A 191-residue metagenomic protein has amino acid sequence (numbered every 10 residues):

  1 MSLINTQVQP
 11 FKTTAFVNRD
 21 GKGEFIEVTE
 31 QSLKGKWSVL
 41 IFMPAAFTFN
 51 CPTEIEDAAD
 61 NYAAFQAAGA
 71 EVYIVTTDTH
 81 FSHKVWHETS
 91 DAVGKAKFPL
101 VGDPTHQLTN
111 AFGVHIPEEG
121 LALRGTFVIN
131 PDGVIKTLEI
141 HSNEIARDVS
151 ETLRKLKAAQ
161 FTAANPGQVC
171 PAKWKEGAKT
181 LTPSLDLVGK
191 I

Functional and structural regions predicted by a protein language model:
M1-I191: Chalcogenol-based redox active-site neighborhoods
